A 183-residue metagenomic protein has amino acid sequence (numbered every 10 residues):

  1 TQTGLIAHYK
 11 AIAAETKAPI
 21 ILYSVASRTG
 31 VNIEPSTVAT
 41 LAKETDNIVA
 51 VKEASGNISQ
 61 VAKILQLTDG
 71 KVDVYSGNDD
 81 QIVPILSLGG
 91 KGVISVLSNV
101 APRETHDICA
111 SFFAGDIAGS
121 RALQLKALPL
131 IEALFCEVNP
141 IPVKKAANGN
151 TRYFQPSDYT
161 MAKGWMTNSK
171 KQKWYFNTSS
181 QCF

Functional and structural regions predicted by a protein language model:
T1-G30, M161: Active-site beta->alpha loop and helix N-cap motifs at the rims of alpha/beta catalytic domains
T1-T3, F113-D116, Q155-T160: Glycine-rich tight-turn/loop motif centered on a GG-T
Y9, V38, V61, V143 (+1 more regions): Generic structural marker for isolated residues within well-ordered, non-membrane alpha-helices of soluble domains
A14-A18, R28-F135: Catalytic alpha/beta core domains of metabolic enzymes, predominantly
S87-G90, L128-T160: Conserved short secondary-structure transition element at the edge of the structured enzyme core that lines
R152-P156, T160-A162, M166-T167, K171-W174 (+1 more regions): Cationic, amphipathic, low-complexity alpha-helical segments enriched in hydrophobics plus arginine/proline
